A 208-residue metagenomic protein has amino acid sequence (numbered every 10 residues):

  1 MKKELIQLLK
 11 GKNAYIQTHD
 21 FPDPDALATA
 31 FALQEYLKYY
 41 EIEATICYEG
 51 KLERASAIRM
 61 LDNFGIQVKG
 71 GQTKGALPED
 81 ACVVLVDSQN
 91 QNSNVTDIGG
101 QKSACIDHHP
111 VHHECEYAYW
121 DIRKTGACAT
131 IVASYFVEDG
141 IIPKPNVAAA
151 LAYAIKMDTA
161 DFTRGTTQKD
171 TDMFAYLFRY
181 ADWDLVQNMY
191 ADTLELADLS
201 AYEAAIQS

Functional and structural regions predicted by a protein language model:
M1-Q207: Replace "Mg2+/Mn2+-dependent" with "divalent metal-dependent
